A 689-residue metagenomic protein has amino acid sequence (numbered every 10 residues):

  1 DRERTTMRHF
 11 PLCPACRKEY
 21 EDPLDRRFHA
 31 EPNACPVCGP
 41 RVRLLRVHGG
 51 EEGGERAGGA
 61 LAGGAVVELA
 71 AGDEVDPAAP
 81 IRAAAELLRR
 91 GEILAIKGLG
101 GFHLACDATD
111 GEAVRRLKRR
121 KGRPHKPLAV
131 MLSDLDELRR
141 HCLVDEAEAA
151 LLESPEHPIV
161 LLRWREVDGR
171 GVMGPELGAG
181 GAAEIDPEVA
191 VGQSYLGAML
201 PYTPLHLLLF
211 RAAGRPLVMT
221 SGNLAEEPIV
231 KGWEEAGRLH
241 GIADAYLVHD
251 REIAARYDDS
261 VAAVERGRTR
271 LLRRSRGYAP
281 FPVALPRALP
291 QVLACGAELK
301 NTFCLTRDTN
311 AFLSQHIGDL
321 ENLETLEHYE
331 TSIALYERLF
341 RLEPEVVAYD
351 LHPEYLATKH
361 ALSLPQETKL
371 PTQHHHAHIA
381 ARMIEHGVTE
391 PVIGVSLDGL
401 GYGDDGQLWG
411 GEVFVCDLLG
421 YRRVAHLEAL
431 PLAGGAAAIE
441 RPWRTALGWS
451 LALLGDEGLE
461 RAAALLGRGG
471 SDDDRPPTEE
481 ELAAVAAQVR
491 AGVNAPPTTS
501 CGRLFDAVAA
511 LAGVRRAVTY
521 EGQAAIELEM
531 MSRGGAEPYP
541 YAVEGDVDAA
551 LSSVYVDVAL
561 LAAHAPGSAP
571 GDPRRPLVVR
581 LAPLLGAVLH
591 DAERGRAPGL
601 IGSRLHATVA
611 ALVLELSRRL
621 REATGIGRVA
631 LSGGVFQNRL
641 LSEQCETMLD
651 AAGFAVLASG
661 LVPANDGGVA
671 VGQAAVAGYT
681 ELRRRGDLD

Functional and structural regions predicted by a protein language model:
D1-E52, L61-A348, H352-P365, Q407: Active-site-adjacent structural elements in enzyme catalytic cores
G39-R41, A297-E327, T331-L335, L451-V489 (+3 more regions): A contiguous, well-structured pocket-lining segment that forms one wall/lid of small-molecule binding clefts in soluble
I93-A108, L217-E226, D398-L408, G492-R515 (+1 more regions): Conserved phosphate/anionic-ligand binding catalytic regions in large, soluble enzymes, centered on
K97-G101, Y349-H352, G399, C501 (+1 more regions): Glycine-rich beta-strand-to-loop/alpha-helix junction loops that act as flexible
V292-A294, A348, V392-S396, T498 (+1 more regions): Short glycine-aspartate micro-motif
E327-L335, L342, V346-G394, T608 (+2 more regions): N-terminal small/polar loop signature for handling phosphorylated ligands or for N-terminal nucleophile
D350, Q366-H378, G627-S632, R639 (+1 more regions): Conserved phosphate-binding/catalytic loops in two-lobed NTP-binding clefts
M383, V388-W449, D456, E460 (+6 more regions): Active-site histidine-anchored catalytic micro-motif
